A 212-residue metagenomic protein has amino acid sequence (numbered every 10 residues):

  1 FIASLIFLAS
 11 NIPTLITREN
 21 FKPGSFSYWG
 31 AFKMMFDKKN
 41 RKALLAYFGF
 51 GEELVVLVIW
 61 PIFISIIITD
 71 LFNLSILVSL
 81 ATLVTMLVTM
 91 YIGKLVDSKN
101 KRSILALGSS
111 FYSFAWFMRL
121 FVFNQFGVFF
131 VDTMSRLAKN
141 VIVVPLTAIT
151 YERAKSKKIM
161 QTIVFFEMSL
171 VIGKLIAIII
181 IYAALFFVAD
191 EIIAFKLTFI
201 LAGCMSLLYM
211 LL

Functional and structural regions predicted by a protein language model:
F1-I6, I179-S206: A membrane-interface helix-boundary motif in multi-pass transporters
S4-P23, L212: C-terminal membrane-cytosol helix-exit motif in multi-pass small-molecule transporters
K22, M118-S135, K139-V143: Helix-loop junctions at membrane interfaces in 12-TM secondary transporters
F36-L80, S135, I192: Helix-loop boundary and gating motifs at the non-cytosolic
W60, K139-K157: Intracellular juxtamembrane helix-capping segments at the cytosolic ends of symmetry-related transmembrane helices
L87-K101: Helix-to-loop junctions at the C-terminal end of transmembrane segments in multipass secondary transporters
S103-M118: Structural signature of the two symmetry-related core transmembrane helices
I159-F186: A late C-terminal transmembrane helix in Major Facilitator Superfamily
